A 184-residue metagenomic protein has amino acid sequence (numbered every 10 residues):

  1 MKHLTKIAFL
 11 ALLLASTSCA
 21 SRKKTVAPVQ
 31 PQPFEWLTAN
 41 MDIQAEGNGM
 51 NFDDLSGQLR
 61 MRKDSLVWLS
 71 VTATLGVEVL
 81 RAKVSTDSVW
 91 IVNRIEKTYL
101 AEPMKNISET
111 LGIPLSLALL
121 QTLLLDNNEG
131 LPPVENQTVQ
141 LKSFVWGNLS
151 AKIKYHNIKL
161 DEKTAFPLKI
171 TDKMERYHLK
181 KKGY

Functional and structural regions predicted by a protein language model:
M1-A8: Bacterial N-terminal signal peptides that target proteins for export
A15-S18: C-terminal motif of bacterial Sec signal peptides marking the signal peptidase cleavage site
A20-K23: Bacterial signal peptide processing site
P31-N48: A short, Trp-centered hydrophobic/proline-enriched beta-strand micro-motif
M41-A45, L69-T72, L141-W146: Short beta-strand segments that buttress and anchor functional surface loops
L55-R60, I153-Y155: Hydrophobic/aromatic beta-strand elements that line small-molecule binding cavities or substrate pockets in beta-rich
V67-L117: An acidic-aromatic
L131-Y184: Non-transmembrane domains of secretory- and envelope-associated proteins
